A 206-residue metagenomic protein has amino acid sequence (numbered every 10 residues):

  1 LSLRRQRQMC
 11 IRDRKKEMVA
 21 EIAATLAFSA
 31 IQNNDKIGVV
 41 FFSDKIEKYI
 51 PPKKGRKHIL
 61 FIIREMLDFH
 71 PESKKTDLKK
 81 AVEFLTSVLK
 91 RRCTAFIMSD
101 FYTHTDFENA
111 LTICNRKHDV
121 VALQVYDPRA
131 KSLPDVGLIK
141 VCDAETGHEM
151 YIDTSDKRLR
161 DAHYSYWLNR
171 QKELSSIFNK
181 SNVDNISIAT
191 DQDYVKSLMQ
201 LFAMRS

Functional and structural regions predicted by a protein language model:
L1-I11: Single conserved hydrophobic/aromatic residue that forms the stacking wall/gate of nucleotide- or nucleobase-binding
R12-K36, F178: …and closely analogous acidic/polar surface helices at protein-protein or active-site interfaces in A-domain-like
K36-E65: Short beta-strand-loop
V39-F41, I97, A122-Q124: Structural beta-sheet core signal
S43-E47, F101, Q192-Y194: Short, internal active-site loops enriched in acidic
H58-C93, T105-F107, D127: Von Willebrand factor
S87-R92, T103, N109-S206: Von Willebrand factor type A / integrin I
T94-D100: Acidic beta-strand-to-loop metal/phosphate-binding motif
